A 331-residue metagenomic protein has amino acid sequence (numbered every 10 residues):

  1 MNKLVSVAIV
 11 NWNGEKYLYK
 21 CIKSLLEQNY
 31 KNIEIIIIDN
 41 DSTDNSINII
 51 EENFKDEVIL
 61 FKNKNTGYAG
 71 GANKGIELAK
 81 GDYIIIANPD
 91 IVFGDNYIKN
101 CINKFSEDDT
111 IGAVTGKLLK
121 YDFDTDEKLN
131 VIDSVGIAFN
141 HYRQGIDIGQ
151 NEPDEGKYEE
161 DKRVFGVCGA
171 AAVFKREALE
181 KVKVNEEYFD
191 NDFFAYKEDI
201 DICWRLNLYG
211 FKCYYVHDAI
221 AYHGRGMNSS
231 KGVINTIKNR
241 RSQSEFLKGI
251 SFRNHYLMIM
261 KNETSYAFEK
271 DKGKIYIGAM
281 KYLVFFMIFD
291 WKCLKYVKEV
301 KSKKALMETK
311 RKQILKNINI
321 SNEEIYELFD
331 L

Functional and structural regions predicted by a protein language model:
M1-E27: N-proximal low-complexity "stem/linker" segments adjacent to membrane-targeting elements
I22-K64, K74: Acidic donor-binding segment of Leloir-type glycosyltransferases
K62-A79, P89, N100: Glycine-rich, basic loop-to-helix element that forms the pyrophosphate-binding segment of sugar-nucleotide handling
I84: Short aromatic/hydrophobic "clamp" motif used to bind/position activated sugar donors
V92-Q144: Conserved donor NDP-sugar-binding/catalytic core segment of glycosyltransferases
I137, Q144-I146, E152-F174, F194-A195 (+1 more regions): A recurrent flexible, glycine/aromatic-enriched loop bordering the glycosyltransferase active site that acts as
F165-Y222, M227: A short, conserved alpha-helix in the catalytic core of glycosyltransferases
T264-L331: Non-catalytic, C-terminal membrane-associated alpha-helical segments of glycosyltransferases
